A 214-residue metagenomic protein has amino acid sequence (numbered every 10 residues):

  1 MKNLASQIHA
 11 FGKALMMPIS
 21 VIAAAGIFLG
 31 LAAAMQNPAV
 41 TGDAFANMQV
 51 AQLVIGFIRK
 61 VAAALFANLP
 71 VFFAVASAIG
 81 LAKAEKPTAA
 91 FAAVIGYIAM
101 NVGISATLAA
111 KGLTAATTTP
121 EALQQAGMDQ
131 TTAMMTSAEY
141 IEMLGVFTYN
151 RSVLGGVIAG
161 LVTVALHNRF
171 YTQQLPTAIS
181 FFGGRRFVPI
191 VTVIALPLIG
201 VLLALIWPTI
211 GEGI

Functional and structural regions predicted by a protein language model:
L4-G183: Early transmembrane hairpin of solute transport permeases
A14-M17, F187-I190, G213: Alpha-helical transmembrane segments of integral membrane proteins
A24, F28, F187-L203: Selective recognition of specific alpha-helical transmembrane segments in multi-pass small-molecule
L161-A178, I194, I199-I214: Juxtamembrane interface elements at the cytosolic ends of transmembrane helices in multi-pass membrane proteins
